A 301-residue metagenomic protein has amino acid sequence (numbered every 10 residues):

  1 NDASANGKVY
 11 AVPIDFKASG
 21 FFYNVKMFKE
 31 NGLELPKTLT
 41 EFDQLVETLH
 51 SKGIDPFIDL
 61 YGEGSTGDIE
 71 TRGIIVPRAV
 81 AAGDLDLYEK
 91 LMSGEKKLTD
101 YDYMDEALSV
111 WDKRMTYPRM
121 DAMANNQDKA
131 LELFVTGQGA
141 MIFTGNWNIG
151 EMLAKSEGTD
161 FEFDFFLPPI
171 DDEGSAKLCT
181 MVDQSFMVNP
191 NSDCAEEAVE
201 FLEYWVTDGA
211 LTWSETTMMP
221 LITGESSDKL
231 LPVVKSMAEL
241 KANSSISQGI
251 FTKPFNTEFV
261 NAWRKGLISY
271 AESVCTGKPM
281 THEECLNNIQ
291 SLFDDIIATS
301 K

Functional and structural regions predicted by a protein language model:
N1, A79-E106, A154-E157, I170-K177 (+1 more regions): Short, solvent-exposed loop/beta-turn-alpha elements that line the ligand-binding surface or hinge of extracytoplasmic
N1-S19, E70, E162-F166: Hinge/lid segment of periplasmic solute-binding proteins
N6-K8, I54, M152-S175: Ligand-binding "clamshell"
K29, L211, S244-K301: Conserved C-terminal helix/tail region of periplasmic/extracytoplasmic solute-binding proteins
L39-Q44, A122-T136: Short helix-initiation/N-cap motifs at beta->coil->alpha
V46-T48, L91-M123: Glycine-centered hinge/linker elements that transmit conformational signals in sensory and ligand-binding systems
G53-P56, T136-G145: Alpha-to-beta junction loops
L131, W147-A154, P168, D172 (+2 more regions): Mature extracytoplasmic/periplasmic domains
